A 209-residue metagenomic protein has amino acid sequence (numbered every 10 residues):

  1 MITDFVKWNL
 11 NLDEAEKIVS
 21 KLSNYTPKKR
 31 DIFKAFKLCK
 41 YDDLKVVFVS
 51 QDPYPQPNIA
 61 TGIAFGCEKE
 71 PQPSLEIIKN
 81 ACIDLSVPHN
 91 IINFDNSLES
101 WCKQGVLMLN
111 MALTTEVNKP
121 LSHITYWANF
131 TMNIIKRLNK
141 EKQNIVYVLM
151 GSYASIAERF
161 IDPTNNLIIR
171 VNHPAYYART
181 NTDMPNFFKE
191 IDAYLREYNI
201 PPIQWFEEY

Functional and structural regions predicted by a protein language model:
D4-V146, S152-I161, I169-R170, Y176-R179 (+3 more regions): A polyanion-binding, active-site-adjacent surface
N165: A short alpha->loop->secondary-structure connector
E197-Y209: Charged phosphate-binding loop/patch that engages nucleotide di/tri-phosphates or the phosphate backbone of nucleic
